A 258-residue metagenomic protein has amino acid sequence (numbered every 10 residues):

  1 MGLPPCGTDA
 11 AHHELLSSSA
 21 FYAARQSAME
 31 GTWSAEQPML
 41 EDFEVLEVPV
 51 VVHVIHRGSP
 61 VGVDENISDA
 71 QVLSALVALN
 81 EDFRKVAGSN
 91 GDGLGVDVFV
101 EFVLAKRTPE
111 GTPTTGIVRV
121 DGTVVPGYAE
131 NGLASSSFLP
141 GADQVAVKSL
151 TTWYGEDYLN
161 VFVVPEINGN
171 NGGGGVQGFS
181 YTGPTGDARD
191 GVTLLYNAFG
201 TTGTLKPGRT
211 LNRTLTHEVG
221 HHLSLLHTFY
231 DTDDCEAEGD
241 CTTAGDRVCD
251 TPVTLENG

Functional and structural regions predicted by a protein language model:
M1-G155, V164: Propeptide-to-catalytic entry region of secreted or membrane-anchored zinc metalloproteases
V48-V54, E101-L104, Y158-V163, D190-Y196 (+1 more regions): Structural recognition of the beta-strand scaffold that forms the well-ordered cores of secreted hydrolase catalytic
I55-G58, T108-E110, P165-N170, A198-T201 (+1 more regions): Solvent-exposed loop/turn segments at secondary-structure junctions within structured extracellular/periplasmic domains
N66-S74, L205-T210, T214: Soluble non-cytosolic domains of exported or imported proteins
L73-L76, N80, G191, R213-T216: Extracytoplasmic/secreted envelope proteins and their assembly/folding machinery, especially bacterial periplasmic
L76, N80-A87, V163-P165, Y196-A198 (+2 more regions): Sec/Tat-exported extracytoplasmic proteins
G174-P207: Active-site scaffold of zinc-dependent metalloenzymes
K206-G258: The catalytic-center signature of Zn2+-dependent metalloproteases
